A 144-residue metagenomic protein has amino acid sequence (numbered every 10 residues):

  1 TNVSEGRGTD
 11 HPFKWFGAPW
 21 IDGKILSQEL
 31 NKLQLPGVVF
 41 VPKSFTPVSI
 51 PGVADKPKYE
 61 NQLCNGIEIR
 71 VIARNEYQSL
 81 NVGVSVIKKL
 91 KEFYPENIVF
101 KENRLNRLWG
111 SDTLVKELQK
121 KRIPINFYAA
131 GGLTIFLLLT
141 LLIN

Functional and structural regions predicted by a protein language model:
T1-T9: Active-site-proximal acidic segments at structured loop/helix or strand boundaries that coordinate catalytic metals
F13-I143: Conserved functional hotspot residues or short segments at active or partner-binding sites across diverse domains
